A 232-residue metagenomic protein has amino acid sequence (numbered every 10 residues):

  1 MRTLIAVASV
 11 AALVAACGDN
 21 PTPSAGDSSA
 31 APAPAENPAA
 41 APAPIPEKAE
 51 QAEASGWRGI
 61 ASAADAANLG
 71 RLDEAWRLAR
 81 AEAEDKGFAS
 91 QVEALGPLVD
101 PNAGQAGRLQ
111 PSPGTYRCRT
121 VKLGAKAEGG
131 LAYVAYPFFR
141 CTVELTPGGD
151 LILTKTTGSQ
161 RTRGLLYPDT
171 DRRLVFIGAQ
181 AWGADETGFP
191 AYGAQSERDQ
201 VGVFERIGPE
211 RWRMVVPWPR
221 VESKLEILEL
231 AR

Functional and structural regions predicted by a protein language model:
M1-A8: Sec-dependent signal peptide recognition, specifically the positively charged N-region followed immediately by
L13-A16: C-terminal motif of bacterial Sec signal peptides marking the signal peptidase cleavage site
G18-P111: Amphipathic/hydrophobic helical signal segments and adjacent flexible N-terminal regions that mediate secretion
K86, S90-L98, P190-R232: Edge beta-strand at a domain terminus
G107-T170: Mid-length scaffold segments of soluble, non-membrane domains
K126, S159-L165, W182-F189, P219-I227: Short, surface-exposed beta-strand/loop "edge" segments at domain boundaries and coil↔beta transitions
K126-F139, F176-G202: An anionic, turn-rich surface loop/hairpin at beta-sheet edges that serves as a generic interaction/coordination patch
L151-T157, I177-A179, M214-P219: Short beta-strand segments that buttress and anchor functional surface loops
